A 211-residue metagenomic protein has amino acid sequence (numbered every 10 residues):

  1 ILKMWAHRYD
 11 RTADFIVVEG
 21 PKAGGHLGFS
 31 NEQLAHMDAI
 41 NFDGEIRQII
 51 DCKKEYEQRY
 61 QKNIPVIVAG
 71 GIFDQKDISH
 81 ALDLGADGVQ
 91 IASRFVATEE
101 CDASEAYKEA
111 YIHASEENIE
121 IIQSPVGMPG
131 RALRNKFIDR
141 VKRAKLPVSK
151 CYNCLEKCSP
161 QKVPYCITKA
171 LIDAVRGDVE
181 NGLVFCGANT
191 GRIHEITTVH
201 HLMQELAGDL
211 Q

Functional and structural regions predicted by a protein language model:
I1-I16: Short amphipathic alpha-helices and their capping/turn segments at secondary-structure boundaries
A13, P21-I67, F73-Q211: Conserved active-site-proximal phosphate/metal-binding subdomains
